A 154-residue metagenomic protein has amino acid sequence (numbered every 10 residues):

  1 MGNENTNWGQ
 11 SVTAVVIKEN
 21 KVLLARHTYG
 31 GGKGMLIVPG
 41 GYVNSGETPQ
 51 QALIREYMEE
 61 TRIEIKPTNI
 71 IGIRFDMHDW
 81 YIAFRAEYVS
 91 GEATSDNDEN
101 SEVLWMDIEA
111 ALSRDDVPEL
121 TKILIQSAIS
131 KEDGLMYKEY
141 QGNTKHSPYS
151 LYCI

Functional and structural regions predicted by a protein language model:
M1-V22: Conserved N-terminal beta-strand and adjoining loop/helix that marks the start of the Nudix/MutT-like hydrolase domain
Q10, W80-F84, L104: Short beta-strand micro-motifs in enzyme catalytic cores
V16, L24, A86-Y88, W105: Conserved hydrophobic "DFG−1" position in protein kinase catalytic cores
K18-R55, E59, S147-I154: Conserved Nudix-box catalytic region and its N-terminal flanking loop in Nudix hydrolases and closely related
G30, I73-M77, N97: A short beta-turn/loop motif at secondary-structure boundaries
G31, S101-I154: Nudix hydrolase/Nudix homology domain
I37, E64, W105: Short aromatic/basic micro-patch
R62-E92: Active-site segment of metal-dependent pyrophosphate-handling enzymes, primarily the Nudix hydrolase catalytic core
